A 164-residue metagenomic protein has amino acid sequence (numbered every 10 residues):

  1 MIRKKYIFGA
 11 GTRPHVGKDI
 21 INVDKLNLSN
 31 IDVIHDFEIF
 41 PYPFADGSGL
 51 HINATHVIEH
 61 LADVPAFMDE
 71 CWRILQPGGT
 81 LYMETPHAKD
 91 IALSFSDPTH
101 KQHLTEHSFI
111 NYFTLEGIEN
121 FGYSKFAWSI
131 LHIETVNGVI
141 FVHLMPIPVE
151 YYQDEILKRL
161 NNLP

Functional and structural regions predicted by a protein language model:
M1, F37-I39, H107, Y123: Alpha-helical structural elements
M1-P14, K25, I147-P164: SAM-dependent nucleic-acid methyltransferase catalytic core
R3-K89: Conserved SAM-binding loop
P65-W72, Q76, T80-P164: S-adenosyl-L-methionine-dependent methyltransferase catalytic module, highlighting the catalytic core
